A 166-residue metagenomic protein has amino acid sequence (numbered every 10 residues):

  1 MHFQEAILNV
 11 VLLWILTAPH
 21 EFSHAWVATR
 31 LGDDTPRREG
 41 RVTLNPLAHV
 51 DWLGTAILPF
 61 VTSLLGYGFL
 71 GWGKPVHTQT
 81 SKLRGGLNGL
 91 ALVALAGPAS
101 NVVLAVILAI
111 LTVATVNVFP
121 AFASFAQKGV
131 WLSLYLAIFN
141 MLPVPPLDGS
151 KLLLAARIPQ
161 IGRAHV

Functional and structural regions predicted by a protein language model:
M1-H165: Hydrophobic transmembrane alpha-helices and their immediate loop junctions in multi-pass integral membrane proteins
